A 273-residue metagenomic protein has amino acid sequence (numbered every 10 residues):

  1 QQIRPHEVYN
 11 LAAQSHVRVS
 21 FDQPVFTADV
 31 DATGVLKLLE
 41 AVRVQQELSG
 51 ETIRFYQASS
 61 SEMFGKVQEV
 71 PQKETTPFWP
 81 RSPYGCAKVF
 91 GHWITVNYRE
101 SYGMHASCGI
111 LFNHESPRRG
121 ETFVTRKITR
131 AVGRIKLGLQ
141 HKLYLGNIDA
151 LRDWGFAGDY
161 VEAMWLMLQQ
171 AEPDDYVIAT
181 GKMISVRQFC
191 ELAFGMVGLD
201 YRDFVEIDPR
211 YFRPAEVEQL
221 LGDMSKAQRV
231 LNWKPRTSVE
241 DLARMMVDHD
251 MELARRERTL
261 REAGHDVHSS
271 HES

Functional and structural regions predicted by a protein language model:
Q1-H114, G158, L168, M196 (+3 more regions): N-terminal Rossmann-like NAD(P)+-binding domain of SDR-like oxidoreductases, especially those catalyzing
R119-S273: C-terminal substrate-binding subdomain of Rossmann-fold SDR/epimerase-dehydratase oxidoreductases
